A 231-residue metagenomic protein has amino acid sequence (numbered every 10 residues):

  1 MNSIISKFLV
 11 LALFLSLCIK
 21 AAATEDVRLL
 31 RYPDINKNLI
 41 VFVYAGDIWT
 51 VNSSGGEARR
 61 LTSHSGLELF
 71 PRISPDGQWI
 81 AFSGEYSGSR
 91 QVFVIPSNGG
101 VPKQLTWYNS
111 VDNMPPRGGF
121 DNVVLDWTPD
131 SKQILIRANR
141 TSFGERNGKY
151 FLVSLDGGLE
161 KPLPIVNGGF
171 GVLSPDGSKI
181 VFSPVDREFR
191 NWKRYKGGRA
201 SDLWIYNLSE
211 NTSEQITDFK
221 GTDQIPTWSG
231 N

Functional and structural regions predicted by a protein language model:
M1-L9: Bacterial N-terminal signal peptides that target proteins for export
F8-K20: Bacterial N-terminal signal peptides
T24, V43-W49, S63-E68, S83-S97 (+5 more regions): A flexible loop/linker signature enriched in serine peptidases of the S9 family
E25-S53: Mature N-terminal segment immediately following signal peptide/propeptide cleavage in secreted/periplasmic
K37-N38, D76-Q78, D130-K132, D176-S178 (+1 more regions): Short coil/turn segments that connect the beta-strands within blades of beta-propeller domains
Q224-N231: Repeat-solenoid scaffold signature
